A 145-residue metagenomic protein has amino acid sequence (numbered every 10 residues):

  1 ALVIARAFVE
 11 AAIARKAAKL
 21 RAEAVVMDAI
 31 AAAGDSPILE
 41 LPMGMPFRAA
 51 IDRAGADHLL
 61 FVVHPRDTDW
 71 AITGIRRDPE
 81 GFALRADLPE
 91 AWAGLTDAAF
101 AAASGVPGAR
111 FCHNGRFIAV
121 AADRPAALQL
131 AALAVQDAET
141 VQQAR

Functional and structural regions predicted by a protein language model:
A1-R145: C-terminal accessory domains and tails appended to enzymatic cores
